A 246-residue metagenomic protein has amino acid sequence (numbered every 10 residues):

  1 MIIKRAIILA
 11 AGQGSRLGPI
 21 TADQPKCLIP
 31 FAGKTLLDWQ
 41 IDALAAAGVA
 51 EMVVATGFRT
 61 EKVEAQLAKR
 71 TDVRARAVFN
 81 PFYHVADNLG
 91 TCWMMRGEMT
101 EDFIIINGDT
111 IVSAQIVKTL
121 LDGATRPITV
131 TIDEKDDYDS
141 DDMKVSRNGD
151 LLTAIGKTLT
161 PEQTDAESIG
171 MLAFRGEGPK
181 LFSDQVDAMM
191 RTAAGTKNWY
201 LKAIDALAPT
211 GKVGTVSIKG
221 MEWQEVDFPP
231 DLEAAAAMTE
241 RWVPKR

Functional and structural regions predicted by a protein language model:
M1-A22: N-terminal nucleotide-binding beta1-loop-alpha1 segment
M1-I8, K34-F103, T192: Conserved N-terminal catalytic core of the sugar/cofactor nucleotidyltransferase
I2-A6, D165-R246: Conserved alpha/beta core of the MobA/IspD/sugar-nucleotide pyrophosphorylase nucleotidyltransferase superfamily
D23-D38: Short catalytic helix/loop segments, enriched in acidic residues and glycine and frequently bearing histidine
C27, R74-R76, L151, K212-G214: Conserved beta-strand segments of alpha/beta enzyme cores
E64, T71-M143, R147: Conserved beta-loop-beta/alpha segment of the NTase-like Rossmann-fold superfamily that binds/positions NTPs
S113-M190: Conserved core of the sugar-phosphate nucleotidyltransferase
